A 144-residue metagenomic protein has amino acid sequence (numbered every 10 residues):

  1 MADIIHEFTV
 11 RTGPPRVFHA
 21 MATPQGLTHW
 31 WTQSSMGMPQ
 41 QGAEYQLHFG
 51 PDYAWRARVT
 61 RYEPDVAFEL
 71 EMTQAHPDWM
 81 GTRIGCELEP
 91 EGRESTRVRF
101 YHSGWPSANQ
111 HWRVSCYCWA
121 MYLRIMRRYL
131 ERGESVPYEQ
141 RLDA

Functional and structural regions predicted by a protein language model:
M1, G50-D52, P77-W79: Glycine-centered tight beta-turn/hairpin loop motif at sheet-sheet or coil-to-beta transitions
M1-M36: Hydrophobic ligand-binding cavity/cleft-lining segments
D3-E7, E44, A54, A67 (+2 more regions): Intrinsic-disorder/low-complexity, polar/charged segments enriched in Ser/Thr/Lys/Arg/Asp/Glu/Gln
F8, R56-R61, T82-P90: Hydrophobic/aromatic beta-strand elements that line small-molecule binding cavities or substrate pockets in beta-rich
V17-M21, L27, Y45, V59 (+4 more regions): Hydrophobic pocket/interface hotspot
T28-H29, S34-Q74: Glycine-rich portal/gate segments that line the openings of hydrophobic small-molecule binding cavities
A75-L123, P137-E139: Beta-strand/loop substructures that line and gate deep hydrophobic ligand-binding cavities in soluble
R128-A144: Short, highly charged C-terminal tails/helix-capping segments
